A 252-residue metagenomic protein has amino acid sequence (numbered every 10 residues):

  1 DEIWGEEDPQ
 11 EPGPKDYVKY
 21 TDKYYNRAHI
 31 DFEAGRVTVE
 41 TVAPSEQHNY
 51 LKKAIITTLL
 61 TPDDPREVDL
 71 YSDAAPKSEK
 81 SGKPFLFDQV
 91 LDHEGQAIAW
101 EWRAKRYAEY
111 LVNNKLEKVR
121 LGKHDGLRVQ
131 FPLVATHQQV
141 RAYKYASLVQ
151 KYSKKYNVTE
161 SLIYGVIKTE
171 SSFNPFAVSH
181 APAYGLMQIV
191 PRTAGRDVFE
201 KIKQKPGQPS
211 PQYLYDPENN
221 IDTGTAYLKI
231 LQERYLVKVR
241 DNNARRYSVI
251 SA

Functional and structural regions predicted by a protein language model:
D1-K168, F176, E233-N242: Cell-wall glycan-active module
H137-V140, P211-I221: Active-site metal-coordination segments of metallo-dependent hydrolases
A142, S179-P182, R246: Active-site-proximal structural scaffolding
N157-V178, I189-V190, G224, V249-A252: Short, functionally critical alpha-helical segments immediately adjacent to catalytic or ligand/cofactor-binding
H180-Q208, N219-I230: Substrate-binding/active-site groove segments that recognize and process beta-1,4-linked N-acetyl-hexosamine
P206-Y213, R240: Short helix/strand-bridging catalytic loops that position acidic/His residues to coordinate divalent metals and engage
D222-A252: Catalytic and binding regions of secreted/periplasmic enzymes and modules that target cell-wall glycans
